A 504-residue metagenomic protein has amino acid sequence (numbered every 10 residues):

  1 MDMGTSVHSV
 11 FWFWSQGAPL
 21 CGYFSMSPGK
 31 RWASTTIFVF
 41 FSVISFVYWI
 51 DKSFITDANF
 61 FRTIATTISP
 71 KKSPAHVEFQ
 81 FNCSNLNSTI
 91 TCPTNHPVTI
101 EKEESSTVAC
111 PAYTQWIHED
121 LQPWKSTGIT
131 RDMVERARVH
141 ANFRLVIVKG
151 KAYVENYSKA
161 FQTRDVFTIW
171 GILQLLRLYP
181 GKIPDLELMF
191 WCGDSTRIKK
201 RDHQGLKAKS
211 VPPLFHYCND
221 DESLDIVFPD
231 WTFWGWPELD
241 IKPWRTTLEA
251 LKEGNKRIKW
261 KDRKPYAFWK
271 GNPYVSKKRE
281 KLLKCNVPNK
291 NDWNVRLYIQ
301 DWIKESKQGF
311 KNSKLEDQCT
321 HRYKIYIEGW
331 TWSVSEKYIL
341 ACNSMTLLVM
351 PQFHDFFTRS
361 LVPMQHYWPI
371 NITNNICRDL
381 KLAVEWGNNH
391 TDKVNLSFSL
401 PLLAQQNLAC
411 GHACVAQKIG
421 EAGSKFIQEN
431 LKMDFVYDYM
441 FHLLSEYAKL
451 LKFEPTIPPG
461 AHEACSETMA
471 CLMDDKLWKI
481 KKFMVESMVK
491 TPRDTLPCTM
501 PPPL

Functional and structural regions predicted by a protein language model:
D2-K314, I457, K481, S487-V489 (+1 more regions): Secretory-pathway glycan-assembly enzymes, especially type II membrane glycosyltransferases that use nucleotide-sugar
E316-F483, V489-L504: Catalytic binding pocket for nucleotide-activated donors in carbohydrate/polymer assembly enzymes
